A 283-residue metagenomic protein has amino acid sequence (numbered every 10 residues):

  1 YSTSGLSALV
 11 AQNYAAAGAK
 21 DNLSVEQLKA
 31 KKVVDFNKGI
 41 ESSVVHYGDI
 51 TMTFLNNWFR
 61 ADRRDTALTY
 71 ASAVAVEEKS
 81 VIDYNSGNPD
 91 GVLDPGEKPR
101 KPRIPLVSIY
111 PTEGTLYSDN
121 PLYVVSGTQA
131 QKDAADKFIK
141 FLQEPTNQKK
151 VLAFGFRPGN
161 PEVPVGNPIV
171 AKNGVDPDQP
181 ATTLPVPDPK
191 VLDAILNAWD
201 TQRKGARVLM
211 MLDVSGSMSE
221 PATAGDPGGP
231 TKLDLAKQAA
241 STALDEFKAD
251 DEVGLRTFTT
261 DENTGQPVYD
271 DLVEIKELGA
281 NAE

Functional and structural regions predicted by a protein language model:
Y1-A17: A conserved helix-loop-strand patch within extracytoplasmic ligand-binding domains of the periplasmic binding
S2-S7, D49, A75, L116 (+5 more regions): Soluble non-cytosolic domains of exported or imported proteins
A15-L23, T128-A135: Short helix-loop capping/hinge motifs at secondary-structure junctions, enriched in acidic/polar residues
A17-S108: Ligand-binding pocket segment of bilobal, Venus flytrap-like solute-binding proteins
D21, F141-E162: Periplasmic-binding protein-like
S118-A134, K150-F154: A bilobed periplasmic-binding-protein/Venus flytrap-type ligand-binding module shared by bacterial periplasmic
P158-D226, V273-A280: Acidic, polar low-complexity linker/tail segments
Q202-G279: Von Willebrand factor
